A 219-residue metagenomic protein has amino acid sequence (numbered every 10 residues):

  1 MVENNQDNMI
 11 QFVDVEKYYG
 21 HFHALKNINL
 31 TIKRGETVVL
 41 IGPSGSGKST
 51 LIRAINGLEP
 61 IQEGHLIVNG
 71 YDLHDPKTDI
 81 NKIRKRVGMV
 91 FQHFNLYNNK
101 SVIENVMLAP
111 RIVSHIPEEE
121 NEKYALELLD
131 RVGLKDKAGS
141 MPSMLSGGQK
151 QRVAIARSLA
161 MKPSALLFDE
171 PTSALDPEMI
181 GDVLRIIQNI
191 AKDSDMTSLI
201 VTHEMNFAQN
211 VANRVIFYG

Functional and structural regions predicted by a protein language model:
V2-N4: Pre-NBD coupling/linker segments of ABC/ABC-like ATPases
D7-G219: ABC family nucleotide-binding domain
